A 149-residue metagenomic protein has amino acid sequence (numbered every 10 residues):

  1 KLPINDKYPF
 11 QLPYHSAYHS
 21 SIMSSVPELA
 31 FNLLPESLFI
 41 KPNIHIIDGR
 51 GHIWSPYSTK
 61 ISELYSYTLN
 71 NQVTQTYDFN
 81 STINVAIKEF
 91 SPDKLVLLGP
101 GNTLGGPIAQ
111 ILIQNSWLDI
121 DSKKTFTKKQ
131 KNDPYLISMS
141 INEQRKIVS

Functional and structural regions predicted by a protein language model:
D6-G105, P134-S149: Acyltransferase
L104-E143: Short acidic, glycine/proline-enriched helix-loop-strand junctions
